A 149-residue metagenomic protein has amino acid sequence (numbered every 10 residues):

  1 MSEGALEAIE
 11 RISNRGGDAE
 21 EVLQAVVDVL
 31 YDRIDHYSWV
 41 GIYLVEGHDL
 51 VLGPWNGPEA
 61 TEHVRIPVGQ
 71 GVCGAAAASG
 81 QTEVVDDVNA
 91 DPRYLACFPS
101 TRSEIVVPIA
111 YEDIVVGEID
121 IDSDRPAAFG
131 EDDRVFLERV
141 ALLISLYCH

Functional and structural regions predicted by a protein language model:
M1-A60, R139: Intrinsically disordered, low-complexity terminal regulatory regions
S2, E10, S123-H149: Juxtadomain coupling helices with adjacent low-complexity linkers
I34, A96-T101: Short loop/turn motifs at secondary-structure junctions and domain boundaries
W39, V106, E118: Short hydrophobic/aromatic beta-strand element in the GNAT-like acyltransferase core that lines or flanks the acyl-donor
L44-C97: Regulatory sensory and allosteric helical modules in signal-transduction proteins and certain transcription factors
S103-A110: A short, aliphatic-rich beta-strand micro-motif
A110-S123: Sensory-domain boundary capping and coupling elements
